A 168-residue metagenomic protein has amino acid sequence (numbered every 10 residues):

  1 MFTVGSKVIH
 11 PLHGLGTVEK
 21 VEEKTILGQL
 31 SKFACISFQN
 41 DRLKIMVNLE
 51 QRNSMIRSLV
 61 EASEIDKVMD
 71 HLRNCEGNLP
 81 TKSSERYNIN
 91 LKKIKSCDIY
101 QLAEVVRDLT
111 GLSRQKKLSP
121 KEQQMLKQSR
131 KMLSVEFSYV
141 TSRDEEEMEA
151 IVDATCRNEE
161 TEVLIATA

Functional and structural regions predicted by a protein language model:
M1-M55: A positional/architectural concept
E50-A168: Charge/polar-rich, low-complexity and marginally structured segments
